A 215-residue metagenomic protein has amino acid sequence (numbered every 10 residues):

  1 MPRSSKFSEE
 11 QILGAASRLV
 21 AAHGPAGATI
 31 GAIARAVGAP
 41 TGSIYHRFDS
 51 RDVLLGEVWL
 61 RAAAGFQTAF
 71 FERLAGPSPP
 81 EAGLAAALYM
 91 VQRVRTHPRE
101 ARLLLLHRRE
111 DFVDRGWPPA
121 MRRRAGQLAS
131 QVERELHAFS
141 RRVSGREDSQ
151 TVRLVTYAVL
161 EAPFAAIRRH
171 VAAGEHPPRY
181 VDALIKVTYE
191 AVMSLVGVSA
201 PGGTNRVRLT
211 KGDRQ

Functional and structural regions predicted by a protein language model:
M1-F7, R18, A200-Q215: N-terminal intrinsically disordered/low-complexity leader segments
Q11, A15, L19-V53, E57: Helix-turn-helix
I12-V20, A28, A62, F66 (+2 more regions): Short hydrophobic clusters on alpha-helical segments that form packing/core surfaces in small helical domains
T29, R102-L106, V113, T204: Short, hydrophobic secondary-structure boundary micro-motifs
E57, F71-E100: Hydrophobic alpha-helical connector segments
Q67, F71, L103, F112-G145 (+2 more regions): Amphipathic alpha-helical packing segments from all-alpha helical-bundle domains
F70-P77, R108-F112, V143, A166 (+1 more regions): Secondary-structure edge/capping motif, primarily at the C-terminal ends of alpha-helices and the immediately following
V91-Q92, E133, H137-A138, R146-V171 (+1 more regions): Hydrophobic alpha-helical segments that form the core of small-molecule binding pockets and/or dimer interfaces
